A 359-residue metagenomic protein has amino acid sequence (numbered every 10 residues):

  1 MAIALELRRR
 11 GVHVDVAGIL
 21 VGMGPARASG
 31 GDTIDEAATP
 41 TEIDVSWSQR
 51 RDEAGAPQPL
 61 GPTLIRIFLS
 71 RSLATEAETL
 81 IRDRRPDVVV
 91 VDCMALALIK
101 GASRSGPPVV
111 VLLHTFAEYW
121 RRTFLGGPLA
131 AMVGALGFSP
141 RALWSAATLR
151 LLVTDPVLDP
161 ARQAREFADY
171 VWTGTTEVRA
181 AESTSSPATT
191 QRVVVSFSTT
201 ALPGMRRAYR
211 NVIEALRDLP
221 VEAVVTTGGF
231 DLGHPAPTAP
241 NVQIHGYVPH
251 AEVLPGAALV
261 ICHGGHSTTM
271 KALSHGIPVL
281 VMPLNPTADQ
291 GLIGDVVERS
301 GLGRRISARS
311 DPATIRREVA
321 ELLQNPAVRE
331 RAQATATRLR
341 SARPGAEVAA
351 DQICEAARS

Functional and structural regions predicted by a protein language model:
M1-L113, G126, R217, V224-V225 (+2 more regions): Glycosyltransferase specificity loop/lid
E6-A17, G134-R141, A168, A181 (+1 more regions): Catalytic-core helical/loop segments in enzymes performing group transfer/polymerization on anionic/lipid-linked
L20, M94-L96, P156-V157, T176-V178 (+2 more regions): Short beta->alpha connector loops
A54-L60, A130-F138, V194-S196: A polyampholytic, Gly/Pro-enriched intrinsically disordered region
C93, T154, F197-S198, G264: Glycine-rich, N-terminal phosphate-binding loop of Rossmann-like dinucleotide-binding domains
R104-Y170: Active-site-proximal region of nucleotide-activated glycan assembly enzymes, centered on histidine/acidic-rich loops
Q163-L259: Donor-nucleotide binding loops and adjacent catalytic segments primarily of GT-B fold Leloir glycosyltransferases
